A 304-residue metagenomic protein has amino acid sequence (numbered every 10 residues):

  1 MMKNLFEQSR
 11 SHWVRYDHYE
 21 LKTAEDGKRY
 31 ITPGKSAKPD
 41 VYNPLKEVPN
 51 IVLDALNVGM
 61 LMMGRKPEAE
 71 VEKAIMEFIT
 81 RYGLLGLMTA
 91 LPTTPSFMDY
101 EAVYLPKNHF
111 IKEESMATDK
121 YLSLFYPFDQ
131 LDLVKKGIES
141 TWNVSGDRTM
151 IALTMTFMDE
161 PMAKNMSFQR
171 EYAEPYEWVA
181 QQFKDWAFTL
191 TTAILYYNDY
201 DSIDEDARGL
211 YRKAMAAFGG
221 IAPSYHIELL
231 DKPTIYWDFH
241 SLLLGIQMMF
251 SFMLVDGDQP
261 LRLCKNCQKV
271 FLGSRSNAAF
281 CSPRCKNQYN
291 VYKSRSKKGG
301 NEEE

Functional and structural regions predicted by a protein language model:
M1-F271: Short helix-coil boundary/hinge micro-motifs
I246-E304: BZIP DNA-binding basic region
